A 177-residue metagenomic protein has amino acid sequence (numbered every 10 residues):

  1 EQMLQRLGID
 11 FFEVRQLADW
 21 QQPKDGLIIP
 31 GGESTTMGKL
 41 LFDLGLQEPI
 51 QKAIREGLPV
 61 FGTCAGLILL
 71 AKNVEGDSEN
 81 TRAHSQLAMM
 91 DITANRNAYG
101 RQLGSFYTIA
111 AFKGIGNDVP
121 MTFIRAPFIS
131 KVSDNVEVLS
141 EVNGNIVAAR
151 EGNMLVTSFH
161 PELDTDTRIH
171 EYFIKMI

Functional and structural regions predicted by a protein language model:
E1-K52, T167-E171, K175-I177: N-terminal beta1-alpha1 cap of cysteine-dependent amidohydrolase-like domains
F11-F12, V60, M154: Hydrophobic anchor at the start of a short beta-strand that flanks the dinucleotide cofactor-binding loop
W20-P23, R55, V132, R150: Flexible, charged surface loops at secondary-structure boundaries
Q21-P23, A71, G114: Short secondary-structure boundary/hinge segments and terminal tails
I28-I29, G62, T157: Redox-cofactor binding/interface segments in oxidoreductases and associated redox assembly factors
E33-A110: Cysteine-nucleophile active-site neighborhood
R96-I177: Amide-donor transfer/coupling interface in amidating biosynthetic enzymes
